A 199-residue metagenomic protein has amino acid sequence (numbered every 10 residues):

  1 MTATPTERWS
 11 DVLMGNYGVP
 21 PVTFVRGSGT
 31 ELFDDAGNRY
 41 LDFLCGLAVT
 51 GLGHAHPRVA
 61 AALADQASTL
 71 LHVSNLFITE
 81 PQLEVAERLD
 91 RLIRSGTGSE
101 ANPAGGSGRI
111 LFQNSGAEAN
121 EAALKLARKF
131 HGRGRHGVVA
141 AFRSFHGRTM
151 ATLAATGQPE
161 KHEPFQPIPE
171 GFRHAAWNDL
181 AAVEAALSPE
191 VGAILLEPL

Functional and structural regions predicted by a protein language model:
M1-E31, R88, A176: Active-site-adjacent loop/helix segments that line or gate small-molecule/cofactor pockets in enzymes
A3, V22, R26, G53-P57 (+6 more regions): Electropositive phosphate-/nucleotide-binding environments in soluble metabolic enzymes
D11, R39-R133: Glycine-rich loop-to-alpha-helix module at the N-terminal edge of alpha/beta enzyme cores
S28, F43-C45, A141: A secondary-structure boundary/capping signal
T30, L47-T50, A181: Glycine-centered loop/turn positions within well-structured domains that cap or flank conserved ligand/cofactor-binding
D35-A36: Residue-level recognition of short loop/turn positions
D90-L196: PLP-dependent aspartate aminotransferase-fold enzymes
L199: Active-site core of PLP-dependent enzymes with the aminotransferase class I/II
